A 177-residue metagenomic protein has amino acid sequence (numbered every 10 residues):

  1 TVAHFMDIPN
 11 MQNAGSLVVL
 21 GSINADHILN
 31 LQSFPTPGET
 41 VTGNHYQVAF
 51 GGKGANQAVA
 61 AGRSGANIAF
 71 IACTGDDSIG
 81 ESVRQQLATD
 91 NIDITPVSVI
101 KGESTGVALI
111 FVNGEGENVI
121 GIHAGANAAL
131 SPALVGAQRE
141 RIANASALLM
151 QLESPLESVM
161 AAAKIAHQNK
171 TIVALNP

Functional and structural regions predicted by a protein language model:
T1-C73, S78-I92: Glycine-rich phosphate/adenosyl-contacting loop at the front of the ribokinase-like
H4-I23, A69, Q85-V99, E103 (+1 more regions): Ribokinase/PfkB-type carbohydrate-kinase core domain
T36-G43, Q47, G65, G80 (+5 more regions): A sequence-level detector of short, solvent-exposed, charge-rich linear segments
Q57, T105-A108: Residue-level marker for the onset of beta-strands and adjacent loop->beta junctions in well-ordered domains
